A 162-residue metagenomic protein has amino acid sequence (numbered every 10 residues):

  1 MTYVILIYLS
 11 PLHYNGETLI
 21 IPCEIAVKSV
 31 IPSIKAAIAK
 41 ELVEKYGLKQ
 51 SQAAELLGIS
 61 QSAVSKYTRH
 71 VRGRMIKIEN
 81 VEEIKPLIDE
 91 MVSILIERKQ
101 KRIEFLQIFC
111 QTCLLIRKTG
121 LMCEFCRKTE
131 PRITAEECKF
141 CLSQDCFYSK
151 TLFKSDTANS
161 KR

Functional and structural regions predicted by a protein language model:
T2-H13, E90-R162: Helix-turn-helix/homeodomain-like alpha-helical modules used for DNA recognition and transcription-factor dimerization
H13-K35, N159-K161: Short, Lys/Arg-enriched anionic-surface-contact patches
I31-G47: Short, amphipathic alpha-helical "recognition" segments used to contact nucleic acids or chromatin
K49-E55: Short alpha-helical "recognition helix" segments of helix-turn-helix
G58-S60: Short coil turns linking two alpha-helices in DNA-binding domains
V71-R72: C-terminal flanking helix
M75-V92: Short Lys/Arg-enriched helix C-cap and helix-to-coil transition segments that create basic nucleic-acid-contact patches
